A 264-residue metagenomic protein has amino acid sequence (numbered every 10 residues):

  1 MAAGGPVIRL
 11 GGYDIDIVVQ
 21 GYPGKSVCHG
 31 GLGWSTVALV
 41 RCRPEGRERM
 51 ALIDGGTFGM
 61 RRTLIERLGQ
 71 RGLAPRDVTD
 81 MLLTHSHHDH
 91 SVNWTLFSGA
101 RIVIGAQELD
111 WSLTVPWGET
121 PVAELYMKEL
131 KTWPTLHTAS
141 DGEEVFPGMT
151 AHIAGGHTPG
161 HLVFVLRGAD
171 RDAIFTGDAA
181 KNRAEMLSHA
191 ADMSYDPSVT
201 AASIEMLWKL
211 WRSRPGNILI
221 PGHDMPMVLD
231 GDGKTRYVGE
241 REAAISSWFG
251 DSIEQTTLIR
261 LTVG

Functional and structural regions predicted by a protein language model:
M1-E48, M206, S213, V228-Y237 (+1 more regions): Zn-dependent metallo-beta-lactamase
A2-V7, A106-I153, D196-G216, L258: Metallo-beta-lactamase
I15-P23, S35-E45, S140-A169, W208: Core dinuclear metal-dependent hydrolase active-site scaffold
D16, M50, R101, D172-I174 (+1 more regions): Hydrophobic "anchor" residues on beta-strands that sit immediately upstream of conserved functional sites
Q20-Y22, D54-F58, S86, Q107-E108 (+3 more regions): Active-site metal-binding loops of divalent metal-dependent hydrolases
G33, G56-T132, D172, A243-T256: Active-site HxH/HxHxD metal-binding segment of metal-dependent hydrolases
V40, D54, V78, H85 (+6 more regions): Divalent metal-coordination and catalytic microenvironments
E143, I153, P159-D232, T256: Metallo-beta-lactamase
